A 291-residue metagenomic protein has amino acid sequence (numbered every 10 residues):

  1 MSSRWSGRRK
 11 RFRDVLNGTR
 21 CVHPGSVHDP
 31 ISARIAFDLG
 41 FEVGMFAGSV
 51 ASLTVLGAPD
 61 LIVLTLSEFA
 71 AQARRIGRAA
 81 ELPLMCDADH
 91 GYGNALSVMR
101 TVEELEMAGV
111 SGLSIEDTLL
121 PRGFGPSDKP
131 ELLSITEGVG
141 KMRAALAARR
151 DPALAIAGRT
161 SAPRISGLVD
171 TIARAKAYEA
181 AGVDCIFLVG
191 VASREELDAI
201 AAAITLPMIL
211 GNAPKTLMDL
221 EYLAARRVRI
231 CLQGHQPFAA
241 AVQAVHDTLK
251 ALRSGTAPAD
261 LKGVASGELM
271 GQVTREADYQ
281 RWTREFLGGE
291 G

Functional and structural regions predicted by a protein language model:
S2-H235, A240-K250, F286-G291: Alpha/beta enzyme core
L252-G291: Flexible C-terminal active-site loop/helix
